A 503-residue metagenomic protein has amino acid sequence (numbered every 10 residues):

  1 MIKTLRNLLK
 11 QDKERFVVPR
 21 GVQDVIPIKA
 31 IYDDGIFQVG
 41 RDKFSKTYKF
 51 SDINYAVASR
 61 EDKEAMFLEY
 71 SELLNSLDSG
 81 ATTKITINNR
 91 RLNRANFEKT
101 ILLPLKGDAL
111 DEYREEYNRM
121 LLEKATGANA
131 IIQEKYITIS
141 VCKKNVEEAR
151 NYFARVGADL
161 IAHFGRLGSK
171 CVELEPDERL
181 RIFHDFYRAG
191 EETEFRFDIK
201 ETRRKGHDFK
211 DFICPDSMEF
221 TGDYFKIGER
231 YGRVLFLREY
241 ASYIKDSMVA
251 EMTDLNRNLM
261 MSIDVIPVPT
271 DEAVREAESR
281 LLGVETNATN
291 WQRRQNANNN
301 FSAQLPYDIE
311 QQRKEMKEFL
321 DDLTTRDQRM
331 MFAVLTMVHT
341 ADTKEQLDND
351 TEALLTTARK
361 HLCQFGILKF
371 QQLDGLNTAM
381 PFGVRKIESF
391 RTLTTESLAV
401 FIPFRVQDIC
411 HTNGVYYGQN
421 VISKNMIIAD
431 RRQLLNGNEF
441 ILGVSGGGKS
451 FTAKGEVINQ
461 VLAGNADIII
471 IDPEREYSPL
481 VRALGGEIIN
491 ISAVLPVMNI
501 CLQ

Functional and structural regions predicted by a protein language model:
M1-F404: Extended, folded cores of ATP/NTP-driven motor/assembly subunits in large transport and secretion machines
N54, E61, T86-F97, D111-E115 (+2 more regions): Switch/coupling segment of Walker-type NTPase motor domains
Y55-S59, A149, L442-S450, A466 (+1 more regions): Alpha-helix N-cap/helix-initiation motif
E64, I131, A154, M331 (+4 more regions): Conserved structured core elements
N75-G80, E345, T356, K360-C363 (+3 more regions): Secondary-structure transition/capping motifs at alpha-helix termini and the adjoining loop/turn into the next element
M337, K424, D472: Conserved hydrophobic/aromatic pocket- or pore-lining residues that grip, position, or stack substrates in active sites
L347-D350, L354, T452-E456, L480: Hydrophobic side chains in well-ordered alpha-helices
F401-E456, M498: Active-site-adjacent "gating/activation" loops or surface patches in catalytic cores
